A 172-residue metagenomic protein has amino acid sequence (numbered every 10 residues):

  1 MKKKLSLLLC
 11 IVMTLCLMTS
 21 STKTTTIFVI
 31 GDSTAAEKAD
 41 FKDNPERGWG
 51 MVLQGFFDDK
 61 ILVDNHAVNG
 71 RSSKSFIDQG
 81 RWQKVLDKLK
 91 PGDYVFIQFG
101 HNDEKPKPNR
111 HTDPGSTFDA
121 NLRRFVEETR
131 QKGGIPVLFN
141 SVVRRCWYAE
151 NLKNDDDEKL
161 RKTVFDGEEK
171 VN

Functional and structural regions predicted by a protein language model:
K3-T24: Bacterial Sec-dependent signal peptides at the C-terminal "C-region" and cleavage site
T22-A67, Q83-K90, V95: Serine-esterase "nucleophile elbow" of acetyl-processing enzymes
I30-T34, N65-R71, I97-N102, F139-V143: Active-site-proximal beta-strand/loop segments in catalytic clefts of secreted hydrolases
D40, S75, P106-P108: Short, function-defining helix-loop hinge/capping sites that tune catalysis or transport
S72-G80: Structural motif
G80-N172: Alpha-helical cap/lid subdomain in secreted, periplasmic, or secretory-pathway luminal O-acyl-processing enzymes
